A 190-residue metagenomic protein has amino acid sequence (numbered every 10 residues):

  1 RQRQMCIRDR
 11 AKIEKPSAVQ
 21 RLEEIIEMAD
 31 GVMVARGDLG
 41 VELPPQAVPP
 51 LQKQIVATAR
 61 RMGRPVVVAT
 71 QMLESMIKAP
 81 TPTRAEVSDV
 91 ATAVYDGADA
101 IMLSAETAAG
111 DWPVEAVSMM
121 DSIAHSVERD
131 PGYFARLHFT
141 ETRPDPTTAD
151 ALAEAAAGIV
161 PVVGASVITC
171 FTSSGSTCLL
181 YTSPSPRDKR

Functional and structural regions predicted by a protein language model:
R1-Q4, R8-T70, M76-V87, V94: Conserved alpha/beta-domain cores
Q2-R3, I7, P184-R190: Single conserved hydrophobic/aromatic residue that forms the stacking wall/gate of nucleotide- or nucleobase-binding
Q4, A18, T148-I159, I168 (+1 more regions): N-terminal active-site wall of soluble small-molecule enzyme domains
A29-G31, A98-D99, A165: A structural motif
R36-V41, Y95-W112: Glycine-rich phosphate-binding active-site loops on the catalytic face of alpha/beta enzymes
M62, P113, S122-R129, Y133 (+2 more regions): Cytosolic regulatory regions of ion transport systems
A69, S104-A105, G110, R129-T140 (+1 more regions): Flexible, glycine/charged-enriched surface loops at secondary-structure junctions
D121-A156: Long, charged amphipathic helices and adjacent flexible linkers at domain junctions
